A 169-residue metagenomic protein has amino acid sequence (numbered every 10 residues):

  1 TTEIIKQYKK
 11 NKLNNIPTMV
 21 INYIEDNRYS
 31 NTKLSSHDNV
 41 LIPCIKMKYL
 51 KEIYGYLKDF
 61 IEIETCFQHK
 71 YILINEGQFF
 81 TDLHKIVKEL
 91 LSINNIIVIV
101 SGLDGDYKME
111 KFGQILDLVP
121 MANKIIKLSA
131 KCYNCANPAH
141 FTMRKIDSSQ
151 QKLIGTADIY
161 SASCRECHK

Functional and structural regions predicted by a protein language model:
T1-F60, D106-D117, K127-A130, P138 (+1 more regions): Conserved P-loop
K33-V100: Conserved nucleotide-sensing/catalytic segment adjacent to the nucleotide-binding pocket in NTP-handling enzymes
T65, G77-K169: Replace "adjacent to P-loop NTPase cores in ATP/GTP-dependent enzymes" with "adjacent to NTP-binding cores
